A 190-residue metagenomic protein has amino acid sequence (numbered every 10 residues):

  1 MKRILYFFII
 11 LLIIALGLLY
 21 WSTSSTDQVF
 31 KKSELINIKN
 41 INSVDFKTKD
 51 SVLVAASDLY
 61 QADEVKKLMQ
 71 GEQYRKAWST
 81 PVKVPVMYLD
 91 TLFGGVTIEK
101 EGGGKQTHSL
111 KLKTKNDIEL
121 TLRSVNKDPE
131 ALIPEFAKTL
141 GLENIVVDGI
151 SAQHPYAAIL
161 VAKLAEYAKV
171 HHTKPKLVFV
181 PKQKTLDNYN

Functional and structural regions predicted by a protein language model:
K2-E99, K127: Regulatory N- and C-terminal appendages and interdomain linkers associated with kinase/kinase-like NTP transferase
P85-N190: Conserved ATP-binding subdomain of kinase catalytic cores across diverse folds
